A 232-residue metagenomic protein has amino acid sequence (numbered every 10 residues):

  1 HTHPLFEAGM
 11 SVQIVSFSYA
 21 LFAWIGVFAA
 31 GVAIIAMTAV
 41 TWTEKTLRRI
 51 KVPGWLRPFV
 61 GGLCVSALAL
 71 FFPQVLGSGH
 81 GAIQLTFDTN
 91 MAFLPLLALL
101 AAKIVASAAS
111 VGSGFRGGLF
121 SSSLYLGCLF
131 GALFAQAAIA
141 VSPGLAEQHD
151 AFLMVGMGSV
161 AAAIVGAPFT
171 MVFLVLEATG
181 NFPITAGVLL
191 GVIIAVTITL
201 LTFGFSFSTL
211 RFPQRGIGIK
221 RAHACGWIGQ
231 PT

Functional and structural regions predicted by a protein language model:
H1-T232: Alpha-helical transmembrane segments and immediately membrane-proximal extracytoplasmic
